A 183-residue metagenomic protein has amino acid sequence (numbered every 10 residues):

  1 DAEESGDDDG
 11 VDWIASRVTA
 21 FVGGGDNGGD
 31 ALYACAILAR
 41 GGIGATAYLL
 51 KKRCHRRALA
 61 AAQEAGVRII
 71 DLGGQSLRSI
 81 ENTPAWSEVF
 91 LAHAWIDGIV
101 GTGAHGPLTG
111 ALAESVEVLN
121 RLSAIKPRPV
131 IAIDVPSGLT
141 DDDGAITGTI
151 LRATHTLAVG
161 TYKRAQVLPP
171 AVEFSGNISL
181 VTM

Functional and structural regions predicted by a protein language model:
D1-G101, H105-I133: Nucleotide and nucleotide-moiety/phosphate-recognizing core
L91-M183: YjeF_N-associated NAD(P)HX repair module
